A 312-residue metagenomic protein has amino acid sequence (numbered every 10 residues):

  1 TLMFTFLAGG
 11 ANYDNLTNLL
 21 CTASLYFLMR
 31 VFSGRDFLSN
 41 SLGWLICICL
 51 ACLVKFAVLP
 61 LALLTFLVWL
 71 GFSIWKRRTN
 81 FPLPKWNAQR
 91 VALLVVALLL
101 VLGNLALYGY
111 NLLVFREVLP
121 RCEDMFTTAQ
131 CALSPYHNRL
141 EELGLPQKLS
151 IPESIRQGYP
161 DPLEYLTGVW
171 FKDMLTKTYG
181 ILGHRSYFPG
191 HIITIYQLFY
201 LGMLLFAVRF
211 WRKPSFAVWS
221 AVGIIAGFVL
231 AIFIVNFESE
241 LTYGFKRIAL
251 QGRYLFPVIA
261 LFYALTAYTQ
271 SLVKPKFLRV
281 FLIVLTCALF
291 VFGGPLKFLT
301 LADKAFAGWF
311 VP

Functional and structural regions predicted by a protein language model:
F6-T17: Short acidic/glycine- and proline-prone juxtamembrane loop motifs at membrane-interface regions of multi-pass membrane
A23-S33, T65-S73, G202-R209, F256-K274: Transmembrane alpha-helices and membrane-interface helical segments of multi-pass integral membrane enzymes
S24-G43, A51: Membrane-interface transmembrane helices that cradle and orient dolichyl/undecaprenyl
F27-F32, L61-V101, M125: Perimembrane helix-loop-helix junctions
R35-L38, K76-L94, L204-A226: Membrane-interface helix-loop-helix junctions at transmembrane boundaries of multi-pass membrane enzymes, predominantly
N40-F56, L61-A62, F66-L67: Membrane-interface alpha helices of multi-pass inner-membrane proteins
G71, R90-M203: Membrane-lumen/periplasm interface segments of specific transmembrane helices in polyprenyl phosphate-linked
S73-I74, V91-A92, A106-L112, K276-P312: Transmembrane helical bundles and short interhelical boundary loops of multi-pass, membrane-embedded
